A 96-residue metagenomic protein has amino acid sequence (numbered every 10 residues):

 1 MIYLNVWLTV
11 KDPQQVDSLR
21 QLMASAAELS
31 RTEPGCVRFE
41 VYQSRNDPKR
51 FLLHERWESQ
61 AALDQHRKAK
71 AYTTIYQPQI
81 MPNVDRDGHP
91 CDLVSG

Functional and structural regions predicted by a protein language model:
I2, V41-K49, I75-G96: Glycine-rich beta-strand-turn "strand-cap" elements at beta-sheet edges
I2-T9, E40-R67: Short, well-ordered beta-strand segments in beta-rich or mixed alpha/beta enzyme and ligand-binding folds
I2-V37, V41: N-terminal first-folded block
V6, A69-K70, S95-G96: Short flexible/disordered coil segments
V10-D12, S59, D92-S95: Non-catalytic surface loops within mature trypsin-like serine protease
Q15, K49, Y72: Short phosphate-engaging motifs
S25, L29-P34, R56-H89: An amphipathic, aromatic/His-enriched active-site/gating alpha helix that lines ligand/cofactor pockets
